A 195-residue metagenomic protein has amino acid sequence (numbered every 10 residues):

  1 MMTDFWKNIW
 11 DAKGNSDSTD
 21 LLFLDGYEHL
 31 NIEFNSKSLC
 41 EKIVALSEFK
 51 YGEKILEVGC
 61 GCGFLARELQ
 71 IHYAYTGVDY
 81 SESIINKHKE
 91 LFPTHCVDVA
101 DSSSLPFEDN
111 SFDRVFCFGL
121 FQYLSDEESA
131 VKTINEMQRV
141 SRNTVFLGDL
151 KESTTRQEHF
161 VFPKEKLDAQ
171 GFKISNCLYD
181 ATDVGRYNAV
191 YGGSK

Functional and structural regions predicted by a protein language model:
M1-G52, L56-S104, E128, K132 (+1 more regions): Class I (Rossmann-like) S-adenosyl-L-methionine-dependent methyltransferase catalytic domain, capturing the SAM-binding
L105-N110: Short amphipathic alpha-helix with an adjacent loop that forms part of the alpha/beta core around
F116: A conserved beta-strand element that flanks and buttresses the S-adenosyl-L-methionine
G119-Y123: Short catalytic micro-motifs in class I SAM-dependent methyltransferases
L124-S125, R139-R142: Helix-to-beta-strand junctions that scaffold the AdoMet/dcAdoMet cofactor pocket in Class I SAM-dependent enzymes
K132-E136, V140: Short, conserved SAM-binding segment of the class I
